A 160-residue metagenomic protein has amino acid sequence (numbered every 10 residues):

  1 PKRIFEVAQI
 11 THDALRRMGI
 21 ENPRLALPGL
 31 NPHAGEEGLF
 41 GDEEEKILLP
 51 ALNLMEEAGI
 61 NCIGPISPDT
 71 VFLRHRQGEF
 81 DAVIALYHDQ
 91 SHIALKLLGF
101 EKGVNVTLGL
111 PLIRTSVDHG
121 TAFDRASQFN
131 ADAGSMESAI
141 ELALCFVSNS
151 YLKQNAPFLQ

Functional and structural regions predicted by a protein language model:
P1-P65: Glycine-rich phosphate/diphosphate-binding loop of Rossmann-like nucleotide-binding domains
A51-Q160: Glycine-rich phosphate/nucleotide-binding loop
